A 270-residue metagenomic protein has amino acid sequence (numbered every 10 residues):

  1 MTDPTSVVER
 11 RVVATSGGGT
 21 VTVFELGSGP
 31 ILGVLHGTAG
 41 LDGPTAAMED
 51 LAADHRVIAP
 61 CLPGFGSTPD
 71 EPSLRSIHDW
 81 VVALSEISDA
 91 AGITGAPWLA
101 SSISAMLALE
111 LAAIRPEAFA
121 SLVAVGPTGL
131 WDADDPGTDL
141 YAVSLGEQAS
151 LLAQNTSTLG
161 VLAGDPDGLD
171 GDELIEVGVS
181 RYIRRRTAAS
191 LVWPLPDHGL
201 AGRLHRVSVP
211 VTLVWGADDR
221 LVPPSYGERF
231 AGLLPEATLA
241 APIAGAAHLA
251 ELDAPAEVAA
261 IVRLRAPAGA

Functional and structural regions predicted by a protein language model:
T15-P69: Conserved HGGG/HGGXW glycine-rich cap/lid loop of the alpha/beta-hydrolase fold
A47, L200, V209, P223-G232: Short alpha-helix in the alpha/beta-hydrolase fold that links the catalytic acid
I58-L99, A260: Active-site loop/oxyanion-hole signature of alpha/beta-hydrolase fold enzymes
L109, A113-I114, F119-L151: Flexible "cap/lid" loop of the alpha/beta hydrolase fold
A149-S208: Conserved alpha/beta-hydrolase catalytic His-Asp/Glu region
V207, L213-W215, D219: Short beta-strand/loop motif that positions the catalytic acidic residue of the alpha/beta-hydrolase fold
D218-V222, H248: Acidic catalytic loop of the alpha/beta-hydrolase fold
A246-P255: Catalytic histidine-centered segment of alpha/beta-hydrolase-like enzymes
